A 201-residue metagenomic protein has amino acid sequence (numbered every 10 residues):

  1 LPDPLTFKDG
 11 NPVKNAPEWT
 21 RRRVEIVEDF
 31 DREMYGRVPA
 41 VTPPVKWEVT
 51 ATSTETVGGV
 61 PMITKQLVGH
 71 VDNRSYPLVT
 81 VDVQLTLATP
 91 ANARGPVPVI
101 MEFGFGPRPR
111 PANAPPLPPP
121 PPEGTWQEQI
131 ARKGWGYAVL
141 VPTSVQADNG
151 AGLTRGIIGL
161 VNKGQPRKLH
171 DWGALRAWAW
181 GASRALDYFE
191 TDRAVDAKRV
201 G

Functional and structural regions predicted by a protein language model:
P2-A91: Non-catalytic accessory segments flanking enzyme active sites
P96-G201: Cap/lid segment of the alpha/beta-hydrolase catalytic domain
